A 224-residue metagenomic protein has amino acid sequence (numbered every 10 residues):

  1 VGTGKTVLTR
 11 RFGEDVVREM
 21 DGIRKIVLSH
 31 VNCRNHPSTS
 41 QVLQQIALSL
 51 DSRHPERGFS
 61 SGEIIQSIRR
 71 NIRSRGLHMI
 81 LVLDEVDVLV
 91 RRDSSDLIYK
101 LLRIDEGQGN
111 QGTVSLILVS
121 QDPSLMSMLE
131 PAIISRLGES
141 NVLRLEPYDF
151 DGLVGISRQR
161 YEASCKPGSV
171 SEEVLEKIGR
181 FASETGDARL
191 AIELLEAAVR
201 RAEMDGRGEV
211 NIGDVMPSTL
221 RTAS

Functional and structural regions predicted by a protein language model:
V1, L28-P37: A short hydrophobic beta-strand->loop->alpha-helix junction that borders the nucleotide-binding pocket of P-loop NTPases
T3-I26: P-loop NTPase Walker A phosphate-binding motif
T9, R34-Q45, S52-I156, K166-A182 (+3 more regions): Mid-core helix/loop region of P-loop NTP-binding domains shared across ATPases and GTPases
E14, R18, L48, R103: Short, well-ordered alpha-helices that flank and scaffold nucleotide-derived cofactor binding pockets
K25-V27, M79-I80: The start of beta-strands in P-loop NTPase/AAA+ ATPase cores
G208-S224: Winged-helix-like regulatory helical subdomains adjacent to P-loop NTPase cores
